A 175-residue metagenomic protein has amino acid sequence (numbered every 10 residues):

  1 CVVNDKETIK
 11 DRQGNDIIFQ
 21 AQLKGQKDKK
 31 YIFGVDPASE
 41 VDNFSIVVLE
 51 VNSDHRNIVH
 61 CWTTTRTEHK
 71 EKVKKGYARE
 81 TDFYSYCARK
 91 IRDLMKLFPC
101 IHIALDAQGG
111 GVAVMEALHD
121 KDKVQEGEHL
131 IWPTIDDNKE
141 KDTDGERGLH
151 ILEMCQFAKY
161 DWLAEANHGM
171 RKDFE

Functional and structural regions predicted by a protein language model:
C1-K139, Y160, A164, H168 (+1 more regions): RNase H-like, metal-dependent nuclease domains and their acidic two-metal-ion catalytic environment used
D144-L163, E175: Low-complexity, serine/threonine/proline-enriched polar segments
